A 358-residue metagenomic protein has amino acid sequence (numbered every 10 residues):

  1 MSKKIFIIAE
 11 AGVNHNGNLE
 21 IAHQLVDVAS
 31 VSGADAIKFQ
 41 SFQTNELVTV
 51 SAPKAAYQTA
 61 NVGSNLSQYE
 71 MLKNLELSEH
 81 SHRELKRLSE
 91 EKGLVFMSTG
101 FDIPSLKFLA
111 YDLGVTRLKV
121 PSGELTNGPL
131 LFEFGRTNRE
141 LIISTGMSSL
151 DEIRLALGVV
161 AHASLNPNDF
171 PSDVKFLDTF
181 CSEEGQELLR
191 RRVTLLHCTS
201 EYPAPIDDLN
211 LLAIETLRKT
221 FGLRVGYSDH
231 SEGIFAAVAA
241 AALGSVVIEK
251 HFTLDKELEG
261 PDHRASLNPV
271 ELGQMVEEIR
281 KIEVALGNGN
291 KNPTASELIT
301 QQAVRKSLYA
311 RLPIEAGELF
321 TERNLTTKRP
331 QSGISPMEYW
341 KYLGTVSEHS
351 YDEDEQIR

Functional and structural regions predicted by a protein language model:
M1-R358: Catalytic cores and adjacent flexible loops of soluble metabolic enzymes that perform enolate/carbanion chemistry on
